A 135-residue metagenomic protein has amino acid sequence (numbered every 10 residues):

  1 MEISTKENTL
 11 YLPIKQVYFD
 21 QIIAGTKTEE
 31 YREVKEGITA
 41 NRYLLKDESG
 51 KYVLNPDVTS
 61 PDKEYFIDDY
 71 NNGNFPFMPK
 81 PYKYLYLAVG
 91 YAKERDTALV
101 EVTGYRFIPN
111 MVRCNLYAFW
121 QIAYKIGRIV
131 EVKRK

Functional and structural regions predicted by a protein language model:
E2-I3, E7-T9, P13-K135: Structured alpha/beta reader/binder surfaces that contact nucleic acids or chromatin modification marks
